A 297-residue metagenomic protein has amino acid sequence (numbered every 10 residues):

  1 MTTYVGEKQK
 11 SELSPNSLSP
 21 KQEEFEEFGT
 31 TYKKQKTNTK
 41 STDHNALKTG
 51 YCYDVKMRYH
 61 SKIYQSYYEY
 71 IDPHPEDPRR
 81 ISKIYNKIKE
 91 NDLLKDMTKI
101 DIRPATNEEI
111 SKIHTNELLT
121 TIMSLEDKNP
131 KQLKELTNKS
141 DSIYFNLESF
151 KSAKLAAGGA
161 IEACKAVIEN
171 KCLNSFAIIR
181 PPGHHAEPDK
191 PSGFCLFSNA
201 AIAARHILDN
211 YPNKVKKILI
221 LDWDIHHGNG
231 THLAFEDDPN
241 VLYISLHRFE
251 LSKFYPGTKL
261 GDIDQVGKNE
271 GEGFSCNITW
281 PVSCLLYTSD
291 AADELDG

Functional and structural regions predicted by a protein language model:
M1-L13: PEST-like, low-complexity acidic/proline-rich intrinsically disordered segments, predominantly at protein N-termini
T2-T3, T30, A292: Ala/Thr-enriched low-complexity intrinsically disordered regions
Q9, K21-K216, T279: Metal-dependent C-N hydrolase catalytic cores
I161, K165, F176-S289: Conserved alpha-helical scaffold segments that buttress catalytic/binding sites
Y287-G297: Single conserved hydrophobic/aromatic residue that forms the stacking wall/gate of nucleotide- or nucleobase-binding
